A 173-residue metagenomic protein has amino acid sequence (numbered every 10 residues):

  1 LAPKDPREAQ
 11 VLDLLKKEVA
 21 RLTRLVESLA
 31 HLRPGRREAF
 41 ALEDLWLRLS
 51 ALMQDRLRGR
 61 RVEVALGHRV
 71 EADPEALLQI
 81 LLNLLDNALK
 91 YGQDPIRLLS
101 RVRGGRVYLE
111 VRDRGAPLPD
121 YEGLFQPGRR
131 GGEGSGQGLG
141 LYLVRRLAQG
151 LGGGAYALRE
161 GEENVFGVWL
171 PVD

Functional and structural regions predicted by a protein language model:
L14-R21: Short alpha-helical segment of the dimerization/phosphotransfer core of two-component systems
H31-E38, R69-A72: Conserved micro-motifs of the catalytic ATP-binding
A88-L89: Short helix-loop "hinge" at the ATP-lid/N-box region of the Bergerat-fold HATPase_c
P95-G105: Short beta-strand/loop element within the Bergerat-fold HATPase_c
L118-R129: Short conserved segment of the HATPase_c
S135-L143: Glycine-rich phosphate-binding loop
G152-R159: Glycine-rich ATP-binding loops of the HATPase_c
